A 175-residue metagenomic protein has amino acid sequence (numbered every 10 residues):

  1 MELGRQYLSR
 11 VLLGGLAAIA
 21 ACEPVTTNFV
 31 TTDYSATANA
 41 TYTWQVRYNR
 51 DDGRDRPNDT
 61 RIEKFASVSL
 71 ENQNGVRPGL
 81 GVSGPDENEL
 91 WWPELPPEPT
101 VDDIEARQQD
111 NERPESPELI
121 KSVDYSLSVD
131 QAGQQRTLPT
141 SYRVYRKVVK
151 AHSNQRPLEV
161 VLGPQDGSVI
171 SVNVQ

Functional and structural regions predicted by a protein language model:
M1-V11: Bacterial N-terminal signal peptides that target proteins for export
C22-V25: Bacterial signal peptide processing site
F29-N173: Oxidizing extracytosolic/periplasmic lumen-facing domains of membrane-embedded or membrane-associated proteins
